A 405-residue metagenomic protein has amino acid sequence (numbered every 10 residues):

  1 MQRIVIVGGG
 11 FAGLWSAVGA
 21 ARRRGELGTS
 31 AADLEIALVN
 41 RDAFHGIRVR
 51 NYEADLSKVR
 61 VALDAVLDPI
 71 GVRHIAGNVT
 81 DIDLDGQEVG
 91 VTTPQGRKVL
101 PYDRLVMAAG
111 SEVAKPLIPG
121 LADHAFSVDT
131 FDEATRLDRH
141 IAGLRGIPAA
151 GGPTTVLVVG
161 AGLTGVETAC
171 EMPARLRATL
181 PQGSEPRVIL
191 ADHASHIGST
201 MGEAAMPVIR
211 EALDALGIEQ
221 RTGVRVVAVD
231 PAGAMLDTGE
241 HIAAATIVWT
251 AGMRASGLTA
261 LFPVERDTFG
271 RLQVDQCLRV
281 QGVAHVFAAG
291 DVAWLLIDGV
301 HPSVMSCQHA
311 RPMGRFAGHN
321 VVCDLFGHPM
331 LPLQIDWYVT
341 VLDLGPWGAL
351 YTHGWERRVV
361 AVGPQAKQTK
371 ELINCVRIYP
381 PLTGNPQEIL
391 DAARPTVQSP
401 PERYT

Functional and structural regions predicted by a protein language model:
M1-A76, E167-T200, V248: Beta1-alpha1 glycine-rich phosphate/pyrophosphate-binding loop at the start of Rossmann-like nucleotide-binding domains
A17, A174-R177, Q308-I335: Internal hydrophobic alpha-helix adjacent to the cofactor/substrate pocket in enzyme cavities
L34-A37, I147-A149, I189, V300-S303 (+1 more regions): Active-site-proximal substrate-binding core of FAD-dependent oxidoreductases
E35, I70, H74-G86, A174-Q276 (+2 more regions): A Rossmann-like FAD-binding core segment of flavoenzymes
V72-T155, V248: FAD-binding core/adjacent interface of flavoenzyme oxidoreductases
D123-G152, A234-M235, H241-P312: FAD-site-proximal beta/loop scaffold in flavoenzymes
D138-E185: Rossmann-like NAD(P)H-binding beta-loop-alpha module
P346-T405: C-terminal auxiliary extensions adjacent to catalytic cores
